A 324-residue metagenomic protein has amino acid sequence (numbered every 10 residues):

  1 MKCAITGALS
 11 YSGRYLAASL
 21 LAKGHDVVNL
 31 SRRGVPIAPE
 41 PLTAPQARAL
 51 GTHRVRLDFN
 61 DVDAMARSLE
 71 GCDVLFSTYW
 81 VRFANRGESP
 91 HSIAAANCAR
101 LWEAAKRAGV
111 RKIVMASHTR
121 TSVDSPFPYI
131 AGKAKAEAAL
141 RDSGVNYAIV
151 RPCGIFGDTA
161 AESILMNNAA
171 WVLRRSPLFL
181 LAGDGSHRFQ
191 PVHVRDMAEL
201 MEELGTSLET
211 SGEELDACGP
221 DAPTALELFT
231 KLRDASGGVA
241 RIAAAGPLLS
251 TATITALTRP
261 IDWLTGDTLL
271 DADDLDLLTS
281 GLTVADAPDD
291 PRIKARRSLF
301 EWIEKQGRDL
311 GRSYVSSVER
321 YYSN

Functional and structural regions predicted by a protein language model:
C3-H25: N-terminal Rossmann NAD(P)H-binding glycine-rich loop of SDR-like oxidoreductase domains
T6, L30, T78, I113-T119 (+1 more regions): SDR active-site strand-loop-helix element
H25-R32: Conserved glycine-rich Rossmann-like NAD(P)H-binding loop of the short-chain dehydrogenase/reductase
P39, P45-A108, T119-V123: NAD(P)H-binding glycine-rich loop region in Rossmannoid oxidoreductase-like domains and their noncatalytic homologs
R107-K112, V145: A short helix->loop->beta-strand "cap" motif at the edges of active sites that frequently abuts
D124-G238: Oxidoreductase cofactor-interface core, primarily capturing Rossmann-like NAD(P)-dependent enzymes
L232-A285: Terminal hydrophobic/aromatic helix or amphipathic segment near a protein terminus
L277-N324: Amphipathic terminal alpha-helices
